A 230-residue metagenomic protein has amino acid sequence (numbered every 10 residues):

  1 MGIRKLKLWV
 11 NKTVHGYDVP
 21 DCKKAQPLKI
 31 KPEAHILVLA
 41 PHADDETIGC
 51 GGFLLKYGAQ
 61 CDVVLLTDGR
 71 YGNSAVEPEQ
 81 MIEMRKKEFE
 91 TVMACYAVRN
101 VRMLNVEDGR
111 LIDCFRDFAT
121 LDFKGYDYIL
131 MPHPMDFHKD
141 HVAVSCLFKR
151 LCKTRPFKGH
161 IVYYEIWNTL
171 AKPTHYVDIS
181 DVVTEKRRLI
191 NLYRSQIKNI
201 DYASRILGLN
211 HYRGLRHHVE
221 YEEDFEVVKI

Functional and structural regions predicted by a protein language model:
M1-A43, T47-F157, I161, R188 (+3 more regions): Active-site beta-strand->loop->alpha-helix modules in alpha/beta enzyme cores, enriched in Gly/His/Asp(Glu)
Y17, M103, E165-L170, V183: Bulky hydrophobic/aromatic packing residues
R116-A119, H175-I179: Short, surface-exposed amphipathic charged segments that create phosphate/polyanion-binding patches used for binding
R155-H175: Short, flexible loop segments at boundaries between secondary-structure elements
V177-Q196, D201, R205-R213: A conserved mid-domain beta-alpha-beta active-site/ligand-binding segment of alpha/beta enzyme cores
V227-I230: Short beta-strand-to-coil "C-cap" segments at the C-terminal boundary of structured domains/repeats, marking
